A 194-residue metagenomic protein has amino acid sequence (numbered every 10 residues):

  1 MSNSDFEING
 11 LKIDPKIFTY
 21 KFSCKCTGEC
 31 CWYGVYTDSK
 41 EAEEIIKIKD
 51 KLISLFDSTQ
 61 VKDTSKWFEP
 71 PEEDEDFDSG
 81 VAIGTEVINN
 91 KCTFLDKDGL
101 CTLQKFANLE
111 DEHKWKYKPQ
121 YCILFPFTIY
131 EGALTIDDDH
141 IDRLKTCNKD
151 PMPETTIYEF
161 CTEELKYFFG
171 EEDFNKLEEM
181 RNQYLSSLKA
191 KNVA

Functional and structural regions predicted by a protein language model:
M1-A194: Short loop/turn segments that flank or connect secondary-structure elements
